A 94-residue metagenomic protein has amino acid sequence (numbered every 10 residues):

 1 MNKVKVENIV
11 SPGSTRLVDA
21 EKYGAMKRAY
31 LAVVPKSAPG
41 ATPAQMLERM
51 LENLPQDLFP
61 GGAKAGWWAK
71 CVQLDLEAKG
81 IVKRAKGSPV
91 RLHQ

Functional and structural regions predicted by a protein language model:
M1-A32: Long, low-complexity, charged/polar intrinsically disordered regions in eukaryotic proteins
K22-Q56: Short amphipathic alpha-helical interface segments
L51-K70: Short, positively charged loop/turn segments that connect secondary-structure elements
Q73, E77-G87: A short, conserved structural fragment
G87-Q94: Short, cationic-aromatic polyanion-contact patches
